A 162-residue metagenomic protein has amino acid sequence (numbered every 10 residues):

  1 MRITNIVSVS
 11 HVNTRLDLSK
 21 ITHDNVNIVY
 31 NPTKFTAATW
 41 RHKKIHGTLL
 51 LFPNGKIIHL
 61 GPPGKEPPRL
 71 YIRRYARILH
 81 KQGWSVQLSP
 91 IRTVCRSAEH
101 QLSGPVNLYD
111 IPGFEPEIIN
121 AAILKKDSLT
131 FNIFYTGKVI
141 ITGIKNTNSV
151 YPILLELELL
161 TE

Functional and structural regions predicted by a protein language model:
M1-K138, I144-E162: Intrinsically disordered, low-complexity polar/charged tails and linkers
